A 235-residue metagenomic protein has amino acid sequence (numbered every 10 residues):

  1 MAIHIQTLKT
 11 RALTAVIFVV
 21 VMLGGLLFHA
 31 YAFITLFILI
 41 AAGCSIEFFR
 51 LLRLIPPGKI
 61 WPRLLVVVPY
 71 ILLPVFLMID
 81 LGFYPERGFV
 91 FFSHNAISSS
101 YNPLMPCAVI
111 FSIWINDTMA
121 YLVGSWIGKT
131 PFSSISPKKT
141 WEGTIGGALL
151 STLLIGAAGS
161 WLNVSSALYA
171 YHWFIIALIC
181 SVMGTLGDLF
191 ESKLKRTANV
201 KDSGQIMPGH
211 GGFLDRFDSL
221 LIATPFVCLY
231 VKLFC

Functional and structural regions predicted by a protein language model:
A2-V182: Membrane-embedded alpha-helical bundles of polytopic integral membrane proteins
A120-Y121, W126, S192-V200: Juxtamembrane interface at the ends
G147, R216-L220, C235: A short, conserved beta-to-alpha structural element at the edge of catalytic cores that scaffolds binding
T197-S219: Interfacial loop-to-transmembrane junctions
A223-T224: C-terminal-most transmembrane helix of multi-pass membrane proteins
L229-C235: Juxtamembrane boundary at the C-terminal end of a transmembrane helix
